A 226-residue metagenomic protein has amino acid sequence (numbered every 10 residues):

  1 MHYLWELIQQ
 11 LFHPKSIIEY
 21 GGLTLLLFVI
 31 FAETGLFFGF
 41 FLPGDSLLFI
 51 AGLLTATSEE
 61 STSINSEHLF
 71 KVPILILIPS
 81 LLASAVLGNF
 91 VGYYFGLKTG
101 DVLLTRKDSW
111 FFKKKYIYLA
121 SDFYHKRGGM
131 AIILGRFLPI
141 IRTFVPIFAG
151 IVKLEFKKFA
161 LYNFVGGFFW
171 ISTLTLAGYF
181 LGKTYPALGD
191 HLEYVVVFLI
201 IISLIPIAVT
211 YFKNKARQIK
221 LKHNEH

Functional and structural regions predicted by a protein language model:
M1-F28, L53-I147, I151-L154, K158 (+2 more regions): Membrane-interfacial helix-loop-helix
L27-L48, S203: Transmembrane alpha-helix interface/packing and boundary motifs in multi-pass membrane proteins, characterized by
T34, A160-Y162: Alpha-helical segments in transporter systems
I140-F144, F164, F168-I171: Hydrophobic alpha-helical transmembrane bundles that constitute the permease/transmembrane domains of multi-pass
N163, G167, Y194-F198, I202: Pore-lining and gate-forming transmembrane alpha-helices of multi-pass membrane transport proteins
I171-G182: Transmembrane alpha-helical segments of integral membrane proteins
